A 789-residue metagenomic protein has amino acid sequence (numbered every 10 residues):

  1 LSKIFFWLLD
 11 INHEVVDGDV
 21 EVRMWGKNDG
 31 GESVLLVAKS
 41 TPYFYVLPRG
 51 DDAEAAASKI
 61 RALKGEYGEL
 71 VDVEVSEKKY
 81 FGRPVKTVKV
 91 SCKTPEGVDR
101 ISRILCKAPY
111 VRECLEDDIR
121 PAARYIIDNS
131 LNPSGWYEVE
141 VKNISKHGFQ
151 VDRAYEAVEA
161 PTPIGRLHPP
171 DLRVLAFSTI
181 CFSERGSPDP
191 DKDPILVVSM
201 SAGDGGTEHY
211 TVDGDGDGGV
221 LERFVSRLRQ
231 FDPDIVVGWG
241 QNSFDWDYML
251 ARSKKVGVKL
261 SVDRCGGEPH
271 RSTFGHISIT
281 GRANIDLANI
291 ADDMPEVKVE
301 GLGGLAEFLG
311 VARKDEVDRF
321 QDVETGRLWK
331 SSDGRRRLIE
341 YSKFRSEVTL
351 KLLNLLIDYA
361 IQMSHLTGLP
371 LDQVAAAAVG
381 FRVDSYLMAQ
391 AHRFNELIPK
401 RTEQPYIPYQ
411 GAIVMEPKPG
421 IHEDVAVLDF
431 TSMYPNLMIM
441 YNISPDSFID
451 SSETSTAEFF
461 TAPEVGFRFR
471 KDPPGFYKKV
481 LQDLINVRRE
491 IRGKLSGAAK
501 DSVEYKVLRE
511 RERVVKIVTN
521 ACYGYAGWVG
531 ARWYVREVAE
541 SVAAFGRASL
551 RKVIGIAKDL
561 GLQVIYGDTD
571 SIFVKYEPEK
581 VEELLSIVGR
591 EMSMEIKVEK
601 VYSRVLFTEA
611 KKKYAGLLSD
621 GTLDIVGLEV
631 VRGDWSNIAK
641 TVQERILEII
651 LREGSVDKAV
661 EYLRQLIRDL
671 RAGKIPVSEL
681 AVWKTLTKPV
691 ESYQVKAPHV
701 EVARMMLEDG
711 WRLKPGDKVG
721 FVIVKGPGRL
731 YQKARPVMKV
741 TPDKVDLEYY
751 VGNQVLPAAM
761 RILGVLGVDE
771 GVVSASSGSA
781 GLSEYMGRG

Functional and structural regions predicted by a protein language model:
L1-D232, S261, S331, K343-F344 (+8 more regions): DnaQ-like (DEDDh/DEDDy) 3′-5′ exonuclease domain used for proofreading and 3′-end trimming on nucleic acids
S2-F5, I127-E140, S145, E324-Y441 (+9 more regions): Common nucleic-acid-contacting/processivity interface regions adjacent to the catalytic cores of nucleic-acid enzymes
R100-I101, G165-H168, I180, R704-G789: Low-complexity, acidic/Ser/Thr- and charged residue-rich accessory regions of DNA metabolism proteins
E208-T211, L228-D234, A288, K330-R337 (+10 more regions): Glycine- and acidic
V212, D232, V236, W246 (+1 more regions): Active-site-proximal helix-loop-helix substrate-binding element of RNase H-like nuclease domains
G216-L228, A306, G310-V311, F320 (+3 more regions): Structured alpha-helical segments in the cores of large, soluble enzyme domains
Q563-G567, V598: Short beta-strand
K575-P736: C-terminal polymerase-core module
